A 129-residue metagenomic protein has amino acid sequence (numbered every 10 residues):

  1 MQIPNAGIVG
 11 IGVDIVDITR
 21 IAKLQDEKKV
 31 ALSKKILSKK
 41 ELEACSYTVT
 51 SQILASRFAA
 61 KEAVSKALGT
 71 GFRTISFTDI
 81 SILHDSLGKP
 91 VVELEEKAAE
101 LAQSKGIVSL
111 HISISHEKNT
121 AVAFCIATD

Functional and structural regions predicted by a protein language model:
M1-D129: Core catalytic alpha/beta fold that binds nucleotide/phospho-ligands
